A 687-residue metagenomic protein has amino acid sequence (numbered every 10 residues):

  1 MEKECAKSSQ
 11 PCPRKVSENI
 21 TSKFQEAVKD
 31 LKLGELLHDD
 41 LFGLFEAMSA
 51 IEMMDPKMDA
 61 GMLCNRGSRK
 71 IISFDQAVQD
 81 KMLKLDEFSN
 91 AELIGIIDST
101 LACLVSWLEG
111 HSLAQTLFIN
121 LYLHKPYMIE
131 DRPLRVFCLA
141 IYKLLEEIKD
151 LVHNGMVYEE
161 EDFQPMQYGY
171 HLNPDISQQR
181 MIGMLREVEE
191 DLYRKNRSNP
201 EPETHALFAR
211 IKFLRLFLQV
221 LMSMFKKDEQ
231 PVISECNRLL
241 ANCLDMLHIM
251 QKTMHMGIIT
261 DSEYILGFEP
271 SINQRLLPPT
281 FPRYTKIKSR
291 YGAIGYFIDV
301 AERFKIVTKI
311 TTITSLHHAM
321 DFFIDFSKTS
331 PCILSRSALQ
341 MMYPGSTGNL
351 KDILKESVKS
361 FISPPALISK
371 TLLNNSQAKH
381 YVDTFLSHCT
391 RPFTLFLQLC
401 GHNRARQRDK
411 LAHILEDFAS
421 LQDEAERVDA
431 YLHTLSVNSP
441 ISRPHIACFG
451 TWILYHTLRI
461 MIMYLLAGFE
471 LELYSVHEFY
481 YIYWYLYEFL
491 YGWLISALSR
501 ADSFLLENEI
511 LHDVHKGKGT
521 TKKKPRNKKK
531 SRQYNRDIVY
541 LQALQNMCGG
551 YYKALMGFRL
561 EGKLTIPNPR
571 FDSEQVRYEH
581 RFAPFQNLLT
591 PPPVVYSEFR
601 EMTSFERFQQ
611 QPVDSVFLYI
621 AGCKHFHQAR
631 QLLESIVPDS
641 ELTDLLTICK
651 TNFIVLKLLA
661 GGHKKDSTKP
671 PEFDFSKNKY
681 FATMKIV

Functional and structural regions predicted by a protein language model:
M1-V687: Extended alpha-helical scaffold/coiled-coil
